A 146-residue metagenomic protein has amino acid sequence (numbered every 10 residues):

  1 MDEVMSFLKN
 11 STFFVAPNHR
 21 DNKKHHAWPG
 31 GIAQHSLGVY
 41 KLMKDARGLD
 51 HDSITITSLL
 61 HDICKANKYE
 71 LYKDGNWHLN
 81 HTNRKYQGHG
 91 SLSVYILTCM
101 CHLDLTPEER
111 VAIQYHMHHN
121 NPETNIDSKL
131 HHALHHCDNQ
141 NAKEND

Functional and structural regions predicted by a protein language model:
M1-D146: Metal-dependent phosphohydrolase cores
